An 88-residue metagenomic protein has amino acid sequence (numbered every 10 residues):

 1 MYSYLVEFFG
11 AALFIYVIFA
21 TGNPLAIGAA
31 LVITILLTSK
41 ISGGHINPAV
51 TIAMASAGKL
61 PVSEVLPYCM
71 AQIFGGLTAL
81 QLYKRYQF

Functional and structural regions predicted by a protein language model:
M1-F88: Membrane-interface helix-loop junctions and terminal tails of multi-pass membrane proteins
